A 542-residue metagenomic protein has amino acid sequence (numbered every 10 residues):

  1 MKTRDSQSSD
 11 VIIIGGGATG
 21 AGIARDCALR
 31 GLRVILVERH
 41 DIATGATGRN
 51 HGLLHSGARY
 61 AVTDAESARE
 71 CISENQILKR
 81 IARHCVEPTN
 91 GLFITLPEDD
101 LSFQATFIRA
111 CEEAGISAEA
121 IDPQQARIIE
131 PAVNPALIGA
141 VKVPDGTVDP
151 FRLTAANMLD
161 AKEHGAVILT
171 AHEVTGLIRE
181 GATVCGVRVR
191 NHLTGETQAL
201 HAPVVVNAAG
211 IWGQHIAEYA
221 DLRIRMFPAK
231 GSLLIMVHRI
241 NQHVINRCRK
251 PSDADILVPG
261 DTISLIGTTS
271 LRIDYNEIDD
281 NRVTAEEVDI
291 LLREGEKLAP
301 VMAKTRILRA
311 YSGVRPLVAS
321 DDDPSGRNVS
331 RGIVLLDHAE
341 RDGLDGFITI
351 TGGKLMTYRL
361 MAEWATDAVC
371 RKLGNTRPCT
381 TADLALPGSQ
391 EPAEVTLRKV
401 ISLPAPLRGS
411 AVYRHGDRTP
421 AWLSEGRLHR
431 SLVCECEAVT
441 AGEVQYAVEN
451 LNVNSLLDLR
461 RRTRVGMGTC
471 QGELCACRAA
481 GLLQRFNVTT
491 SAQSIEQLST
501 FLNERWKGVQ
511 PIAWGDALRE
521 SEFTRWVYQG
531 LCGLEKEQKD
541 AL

Functional and structural regions predicted by a protein language model:
Q7-S9, T194-V204: Core beta-strand elements of the Rossmann-like FAD/NAD(P) dinucleotide-binding domain in flavoenzyme oxidoreductases
V11-I35: N-terminal Rossmann-like FAD-binding beta1-loop-alpha1 element of flavoenzymes
I14, L200-G210: Short hydrophobic core segments
A28-G48: Glycine-rich FAD pyrophosphate-binding loop
G52-Q125, I129, D255, L397-P404 (+1 more regions): Dinucleotide-binding Rossmann-like beta1-alpha1 core, especially the glycine-rich loop that anchors the ADP
I94-H164, L169-T170, G176-T183, R188 (+3 more regions): Flavin (FAD/FMN) cofactor-binding and adjacent substrate-gating region of FAD-dependent oxidoreductase domains
P150, D160, R225-S232, I240 (+3 more regions): C-terminal catalytic lobe of FAD-dependent flavoproteins
N207-D221: Flavin (primarily FAD) binding-site architecture
